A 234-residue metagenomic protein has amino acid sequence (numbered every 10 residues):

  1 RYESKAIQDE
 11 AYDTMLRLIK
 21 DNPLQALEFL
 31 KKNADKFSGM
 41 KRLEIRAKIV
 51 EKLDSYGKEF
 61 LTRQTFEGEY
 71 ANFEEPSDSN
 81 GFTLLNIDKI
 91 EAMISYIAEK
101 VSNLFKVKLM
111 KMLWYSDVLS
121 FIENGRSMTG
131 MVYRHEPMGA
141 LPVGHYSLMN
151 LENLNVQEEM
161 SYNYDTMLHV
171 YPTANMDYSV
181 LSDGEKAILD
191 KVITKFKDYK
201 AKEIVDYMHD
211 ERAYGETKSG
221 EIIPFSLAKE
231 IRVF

Functional and structural regions predicted by a protein language model:
R1-I7: Recognition helix of helix-turn-helix/homeodomain-like DNA-binding domains that insert into the DNA major groove
S4, R17, D21: Residue-level detection of the helix-turn-helix DNA-binding "recognition helix"
I7-E10, P23: Charge/polar-rich, low-complexity and marginally structured segments
T14, Q25-F234: Domain-edge interaction signal
